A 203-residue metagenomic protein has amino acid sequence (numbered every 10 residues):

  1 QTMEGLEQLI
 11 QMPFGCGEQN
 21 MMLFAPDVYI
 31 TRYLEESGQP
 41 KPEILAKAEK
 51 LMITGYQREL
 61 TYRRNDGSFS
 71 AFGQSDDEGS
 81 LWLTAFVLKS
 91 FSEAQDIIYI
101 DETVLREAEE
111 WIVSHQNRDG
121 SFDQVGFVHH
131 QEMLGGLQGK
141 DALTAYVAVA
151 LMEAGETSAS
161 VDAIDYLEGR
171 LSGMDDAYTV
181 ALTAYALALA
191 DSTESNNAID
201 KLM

Functional and structural regions predicted by a protein language model:
Q1-M203: Large, well-folded core regions of big proteins
